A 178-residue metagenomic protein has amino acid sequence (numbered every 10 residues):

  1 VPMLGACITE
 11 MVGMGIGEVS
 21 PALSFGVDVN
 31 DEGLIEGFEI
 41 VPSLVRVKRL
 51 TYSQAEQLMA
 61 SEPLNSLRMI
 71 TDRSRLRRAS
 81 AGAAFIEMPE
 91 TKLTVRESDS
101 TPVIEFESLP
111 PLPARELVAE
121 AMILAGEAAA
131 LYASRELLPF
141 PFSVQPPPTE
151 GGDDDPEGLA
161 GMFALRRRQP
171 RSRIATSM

Functional and structural regions predicted by a protein language model:
V1-M178: Electropositive polyanion-binding surfaces
